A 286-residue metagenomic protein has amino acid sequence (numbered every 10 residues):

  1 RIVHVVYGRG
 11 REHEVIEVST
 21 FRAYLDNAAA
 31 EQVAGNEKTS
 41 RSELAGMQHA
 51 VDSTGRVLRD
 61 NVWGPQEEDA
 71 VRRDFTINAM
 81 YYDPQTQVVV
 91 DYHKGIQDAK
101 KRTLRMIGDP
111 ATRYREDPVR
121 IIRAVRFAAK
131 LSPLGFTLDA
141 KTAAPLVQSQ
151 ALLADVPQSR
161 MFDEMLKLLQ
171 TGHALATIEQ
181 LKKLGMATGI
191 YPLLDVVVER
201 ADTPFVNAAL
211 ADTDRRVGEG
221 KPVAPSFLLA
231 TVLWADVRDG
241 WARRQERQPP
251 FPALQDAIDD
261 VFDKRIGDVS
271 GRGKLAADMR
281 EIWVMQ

Functional and structural regions predicted by a protein language model:
R1-Q286: Catalytic cores of the polymerase beta-like nucleotidyltransferase superfamily and closely associated nucleotide
